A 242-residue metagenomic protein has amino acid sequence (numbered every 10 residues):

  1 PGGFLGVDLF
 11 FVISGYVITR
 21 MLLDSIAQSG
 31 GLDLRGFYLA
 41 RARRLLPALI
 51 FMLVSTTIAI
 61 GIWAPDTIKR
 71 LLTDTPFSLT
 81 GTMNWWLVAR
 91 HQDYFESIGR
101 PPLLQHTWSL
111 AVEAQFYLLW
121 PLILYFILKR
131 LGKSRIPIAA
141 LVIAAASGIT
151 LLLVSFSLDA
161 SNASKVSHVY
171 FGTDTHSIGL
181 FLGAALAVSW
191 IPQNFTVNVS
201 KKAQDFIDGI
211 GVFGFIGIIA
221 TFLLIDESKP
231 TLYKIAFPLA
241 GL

Functional and structural regions predicted by a protein language model:
P1-L242: Membrane-interface helix/loop caps of multi-pass membrane proteins
